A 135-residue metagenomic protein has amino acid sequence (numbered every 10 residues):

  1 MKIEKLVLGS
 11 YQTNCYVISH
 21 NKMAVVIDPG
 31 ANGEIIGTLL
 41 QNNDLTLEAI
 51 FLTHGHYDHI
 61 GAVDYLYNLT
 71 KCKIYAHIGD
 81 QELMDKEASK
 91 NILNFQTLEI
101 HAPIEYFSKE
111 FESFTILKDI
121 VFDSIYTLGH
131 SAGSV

Functional and structural regions predicted by a protein language model:
M1-L45, H101-V135: Catalytic core of the metallo-beta-lactamase
N32-I120: Active-site HxH/HxHxD metal-binding segment of metal-dependent hydrolases
